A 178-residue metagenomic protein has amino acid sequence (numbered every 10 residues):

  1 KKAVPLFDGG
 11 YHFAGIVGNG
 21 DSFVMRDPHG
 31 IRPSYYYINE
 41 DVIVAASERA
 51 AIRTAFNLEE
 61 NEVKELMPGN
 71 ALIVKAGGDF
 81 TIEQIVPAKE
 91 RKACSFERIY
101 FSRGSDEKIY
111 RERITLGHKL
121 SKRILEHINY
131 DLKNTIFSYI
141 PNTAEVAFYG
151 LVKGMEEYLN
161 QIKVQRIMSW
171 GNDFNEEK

Functional and structural regions predicted by a protein language model:
K1-E145, Y149-K178: N-terminal segments that mediate ammonia production and transfer in glutamine-dependent amidotransferase systems
